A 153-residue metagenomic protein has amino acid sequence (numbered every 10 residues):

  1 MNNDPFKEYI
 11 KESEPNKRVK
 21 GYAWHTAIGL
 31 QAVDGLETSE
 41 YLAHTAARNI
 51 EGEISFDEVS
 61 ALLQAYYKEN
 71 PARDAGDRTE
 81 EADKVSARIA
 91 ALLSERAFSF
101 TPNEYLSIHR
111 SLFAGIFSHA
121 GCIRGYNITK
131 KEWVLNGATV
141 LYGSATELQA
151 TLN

Functional and structural regions predicted by a protein language model:
M1-N153: FIC/Doc superfamily catalytic core
